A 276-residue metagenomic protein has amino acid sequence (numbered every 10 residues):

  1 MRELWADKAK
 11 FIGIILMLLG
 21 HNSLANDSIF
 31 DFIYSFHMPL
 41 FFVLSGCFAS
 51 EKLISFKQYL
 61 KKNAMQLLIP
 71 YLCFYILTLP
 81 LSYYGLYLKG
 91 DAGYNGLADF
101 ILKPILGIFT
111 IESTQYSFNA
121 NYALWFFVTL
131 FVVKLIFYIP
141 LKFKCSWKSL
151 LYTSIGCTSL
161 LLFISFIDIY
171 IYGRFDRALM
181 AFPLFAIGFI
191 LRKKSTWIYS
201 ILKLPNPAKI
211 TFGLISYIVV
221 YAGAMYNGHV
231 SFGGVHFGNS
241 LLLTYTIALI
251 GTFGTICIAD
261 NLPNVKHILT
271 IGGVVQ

Functional and structural regions predicted by a protein language model:
M1-Q276: Alpha-helical transmembrane segments and their immediate juxtamembrane cytosolic regions
